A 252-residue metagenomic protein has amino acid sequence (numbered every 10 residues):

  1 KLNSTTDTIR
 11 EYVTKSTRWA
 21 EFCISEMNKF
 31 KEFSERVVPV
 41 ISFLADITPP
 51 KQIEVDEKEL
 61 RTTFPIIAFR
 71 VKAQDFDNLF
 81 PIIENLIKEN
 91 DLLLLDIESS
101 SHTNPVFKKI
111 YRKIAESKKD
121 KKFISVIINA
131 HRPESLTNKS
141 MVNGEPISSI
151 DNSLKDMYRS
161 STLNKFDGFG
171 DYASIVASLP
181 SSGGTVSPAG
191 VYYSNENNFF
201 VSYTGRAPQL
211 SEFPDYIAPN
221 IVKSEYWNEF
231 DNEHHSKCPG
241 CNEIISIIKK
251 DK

Functional and structural regions predicted by a protein language model:
K1-P81: Active-site beta->alpha loop and helix N-cap motifs at the rims of alpha/beta catalytic domains
L2, S42-L44, K72-Q74, D96-H102 (+1 more regions): Active-site beta-loop-alpha junctions enriched in small/polar residues
E11-R18, H102-K109, E145: Alpha-helix N-cap and loop-to-helix initiation/capping positions
W19-V37, E59-I67, L86-L92, R112-V126 (+1 more regions): Structural alpha-beta junctions
T62-A68, I97-Y111, N197-T204: Short flexible/disordered coil segments
D77-K118: Ligand-binding grooves and catalytic loops that recognize ribose/phosphate and carbohydrate rings, and esterified lipid
K108-A115, D120-K252: C-terminal accessory extensions appended to soluble enzyme cores
